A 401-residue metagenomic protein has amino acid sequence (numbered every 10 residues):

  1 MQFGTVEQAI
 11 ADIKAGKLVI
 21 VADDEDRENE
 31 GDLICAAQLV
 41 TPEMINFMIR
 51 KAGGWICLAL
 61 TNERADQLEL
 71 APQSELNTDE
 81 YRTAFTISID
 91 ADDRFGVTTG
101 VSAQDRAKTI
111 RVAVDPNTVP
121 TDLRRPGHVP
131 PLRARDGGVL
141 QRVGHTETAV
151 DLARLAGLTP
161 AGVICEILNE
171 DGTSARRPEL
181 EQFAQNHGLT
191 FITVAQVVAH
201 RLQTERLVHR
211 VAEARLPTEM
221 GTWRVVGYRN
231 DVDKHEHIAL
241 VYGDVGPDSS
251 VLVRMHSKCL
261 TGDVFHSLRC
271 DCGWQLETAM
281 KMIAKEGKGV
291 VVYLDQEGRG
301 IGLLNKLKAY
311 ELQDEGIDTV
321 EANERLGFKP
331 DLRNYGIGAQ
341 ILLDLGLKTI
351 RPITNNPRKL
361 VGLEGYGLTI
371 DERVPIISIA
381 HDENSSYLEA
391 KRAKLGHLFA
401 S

Functional and structural regions predicted by a protein language model:
M1-S401: Catalytic domains of riboflavin
